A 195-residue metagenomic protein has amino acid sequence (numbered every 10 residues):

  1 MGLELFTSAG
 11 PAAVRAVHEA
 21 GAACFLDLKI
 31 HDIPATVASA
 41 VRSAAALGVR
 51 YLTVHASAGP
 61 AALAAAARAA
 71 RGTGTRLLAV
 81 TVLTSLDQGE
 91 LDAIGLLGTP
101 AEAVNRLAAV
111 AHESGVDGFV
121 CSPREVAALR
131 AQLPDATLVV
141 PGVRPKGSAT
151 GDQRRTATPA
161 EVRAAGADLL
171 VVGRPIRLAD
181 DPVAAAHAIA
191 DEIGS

Functional and structural regions predicted by a protein language model:
M1-Y51, H55: Metabolite-binding pocket within alpha/beta catalytic cores that recognizes anionic/polar moieties
T7-A12, H18, C24, S122-V171: A C-terminal functional module that forms or caps the active site or interfaces directly with catalytic machinery
A20, L47, S114, A165-G166: Structural motif
K29, L52, A111, V162 (+2 more regions): Conserved, mostly hydrophobic/aromatic
D32-G118, S122-A127, Q132-T137, V143-A149: Conserved anion-binding
L63-A69, R163, I176-S195: C-terminal helical cap(s) of enzyme catalytic domains, especially alpha/beta-barrels
